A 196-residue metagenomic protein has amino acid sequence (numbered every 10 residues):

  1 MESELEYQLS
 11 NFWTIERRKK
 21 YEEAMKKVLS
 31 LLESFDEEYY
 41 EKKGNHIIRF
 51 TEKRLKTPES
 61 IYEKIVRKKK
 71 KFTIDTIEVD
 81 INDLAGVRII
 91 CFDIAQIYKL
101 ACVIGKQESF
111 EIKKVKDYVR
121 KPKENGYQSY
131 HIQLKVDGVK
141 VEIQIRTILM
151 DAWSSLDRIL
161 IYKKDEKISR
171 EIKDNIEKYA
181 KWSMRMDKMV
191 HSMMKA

Functional and structural regions predicted by a protein language model:
M1-D80, W182-R185, M194-A196: Charge-rich, low-complexity segments
E78, I90-S192: Long beta-strand-rich cores associated with HINT superfamily self-processing modules
D83-V87: Short amphipathic alpha-helical segments
